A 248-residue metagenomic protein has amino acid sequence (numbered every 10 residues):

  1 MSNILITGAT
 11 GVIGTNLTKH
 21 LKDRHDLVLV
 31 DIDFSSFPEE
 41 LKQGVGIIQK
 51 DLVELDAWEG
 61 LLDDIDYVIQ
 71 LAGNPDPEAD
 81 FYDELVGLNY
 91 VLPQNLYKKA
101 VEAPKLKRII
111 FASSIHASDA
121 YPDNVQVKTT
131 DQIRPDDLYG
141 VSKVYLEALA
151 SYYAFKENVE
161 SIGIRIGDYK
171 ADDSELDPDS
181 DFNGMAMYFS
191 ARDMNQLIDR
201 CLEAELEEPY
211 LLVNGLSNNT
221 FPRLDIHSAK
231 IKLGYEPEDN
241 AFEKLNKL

Functional and structural regions predicted by a protein language model:
I4-D23: N-terminal Rossmann NAD(P)H-binding glycine-rich loop of SDR-like oxidoreductase domains
K50-L88: NAD(P)H-binding glycine-rich loop region in Rossmannoid oxidoreductase-like domains and their noncatalytic homologs
V68, D80-I109: NAD(P)-cofactor binding segment of oxidoreductase domains
N95-D136: Conserved Rossmann-fold NAD(P)-dependent oxidoreductase catalytic core, especially the SDR/UDP-sugar
D131, L138-Y145: Active-site helix of classical SDR
E147-D172: Conserved beta-loop-beta element that borders a ligand/cofactor-binding pocket
I166-S174, Y188-Y210: Alpha-helical substrate-binding/gating segment
D177, Y210-E236: Conserved C-terminal active-site "lid" loop/helix of NAD(P)H-dependent oxidoreductases that clamps the redox cofactor
